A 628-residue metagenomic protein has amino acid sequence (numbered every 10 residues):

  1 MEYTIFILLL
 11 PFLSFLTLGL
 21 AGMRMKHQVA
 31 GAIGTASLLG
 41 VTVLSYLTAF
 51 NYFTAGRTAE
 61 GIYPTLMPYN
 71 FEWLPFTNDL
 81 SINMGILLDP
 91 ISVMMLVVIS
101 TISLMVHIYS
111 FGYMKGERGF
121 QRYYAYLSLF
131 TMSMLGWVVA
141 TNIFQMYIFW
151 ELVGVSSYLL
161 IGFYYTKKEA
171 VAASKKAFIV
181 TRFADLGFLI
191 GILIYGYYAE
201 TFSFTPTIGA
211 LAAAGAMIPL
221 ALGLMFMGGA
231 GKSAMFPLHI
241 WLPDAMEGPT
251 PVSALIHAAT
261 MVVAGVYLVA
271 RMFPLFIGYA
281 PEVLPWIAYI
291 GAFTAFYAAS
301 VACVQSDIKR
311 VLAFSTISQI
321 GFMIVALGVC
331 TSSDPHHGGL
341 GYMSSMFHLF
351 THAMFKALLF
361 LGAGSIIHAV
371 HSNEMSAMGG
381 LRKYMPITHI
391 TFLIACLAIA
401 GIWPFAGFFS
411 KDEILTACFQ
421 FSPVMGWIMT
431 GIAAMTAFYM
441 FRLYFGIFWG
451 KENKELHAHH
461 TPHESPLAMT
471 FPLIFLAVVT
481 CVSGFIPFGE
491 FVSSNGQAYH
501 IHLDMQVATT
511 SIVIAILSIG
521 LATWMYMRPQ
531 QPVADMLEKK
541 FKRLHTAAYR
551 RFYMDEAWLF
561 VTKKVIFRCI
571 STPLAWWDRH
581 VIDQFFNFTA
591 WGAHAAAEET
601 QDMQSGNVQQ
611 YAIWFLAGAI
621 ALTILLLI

Functional and structural regions predicted by a protein language model:
M1-L9, M25-A32, L80-V98, G136-F149 (+7 more regions): Membrane-entry segments of alpha-helical transmembrane domains in multi-pass membrane proteins
E2-Y3, A21-A125, Y197-P219, I240 (+4 more regions): Transmembrane helix-loop-helix hairpins at membrane boundaries of multipass inner-membrane proteins
L8-M23, L104, A230, A234 (+1 more regions): N-terminal signal-anchor/start-transfer transmembrane helix
H27-V41, A173-D185, R382-T391, H463-A477 (+1 more regions): Alpha-helical transmembrane segments and their helix-start/interface "positive-inside/aromatic belt" motifs in integral
A36-T54, A184-L193, A395-I399, P472-P487 (+2 more regions): Hydrophobic alpha-helical membrane-insertion segments
T77-S81, L87, G489-Q506, M527-I628: Aromatic-capped, Gly/Pro-kinked transmembrane alpha-helices
M105-M146, V155-T461, V479, F485: Hydrophobic transmembrane alpha-helices and their helix-loop junctions in integral membrane proteins
K454, P462-L521: Hard-cation-handling environments
